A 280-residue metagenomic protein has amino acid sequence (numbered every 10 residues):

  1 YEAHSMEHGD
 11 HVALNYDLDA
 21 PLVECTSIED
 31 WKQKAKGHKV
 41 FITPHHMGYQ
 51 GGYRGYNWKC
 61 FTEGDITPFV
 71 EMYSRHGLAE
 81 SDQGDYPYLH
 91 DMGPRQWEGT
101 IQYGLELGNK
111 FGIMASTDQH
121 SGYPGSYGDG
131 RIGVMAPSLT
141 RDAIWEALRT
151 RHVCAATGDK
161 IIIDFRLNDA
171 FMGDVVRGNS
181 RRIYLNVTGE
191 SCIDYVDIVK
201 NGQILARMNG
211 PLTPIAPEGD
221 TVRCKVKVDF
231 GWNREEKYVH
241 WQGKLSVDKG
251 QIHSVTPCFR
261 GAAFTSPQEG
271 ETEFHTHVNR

Functional and structural regions predicted by a protein language model:
Y1-R280: Extended, charged catalytic domains and RNA/DNA-binding interfaces, predominantly in divalent-metal-using enzymes
